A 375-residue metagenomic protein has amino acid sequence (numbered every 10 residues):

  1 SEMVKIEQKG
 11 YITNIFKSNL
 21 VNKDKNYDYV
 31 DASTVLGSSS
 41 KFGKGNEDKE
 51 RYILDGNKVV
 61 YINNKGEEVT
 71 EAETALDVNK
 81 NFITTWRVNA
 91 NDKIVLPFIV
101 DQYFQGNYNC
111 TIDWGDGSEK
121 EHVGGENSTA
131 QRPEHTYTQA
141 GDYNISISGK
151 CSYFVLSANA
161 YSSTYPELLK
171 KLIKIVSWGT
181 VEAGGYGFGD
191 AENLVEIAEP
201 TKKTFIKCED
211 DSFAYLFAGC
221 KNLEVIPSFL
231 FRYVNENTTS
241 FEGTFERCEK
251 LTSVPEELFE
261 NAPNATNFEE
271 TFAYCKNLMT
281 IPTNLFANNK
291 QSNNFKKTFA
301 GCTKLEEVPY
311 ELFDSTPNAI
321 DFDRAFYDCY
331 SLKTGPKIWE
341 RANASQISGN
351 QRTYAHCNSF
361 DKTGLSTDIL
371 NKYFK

Functional and structural regions predicted by a protein language model:
S1-V35, S39: Conserved hydrophobic/amphipathic alpha-helical signal-anchor segments
I12, K58, N109-T111: Conserved beta-strand and immediately adjacent loop positions that scaffold enzyme active sites
A32-N46, E50-Y52: Extracytoplasmic/periplasmic/luminal assembly and interaction segments in envelope/secretory/respiratory proteins
F42, Y52-I53, G66, L76: Intrinsically disordered, low-structural-confidence terminal and linker regions
G45, L54-D55, N63, W114: Acidic surface patches and DE-rich sequence motifs
E47-D48, L54-G56, F104-Y108: A short, compositionally biased
I53, V59-N63, E68-T70: Short linear proline/tyrosine/threonine-rich motifs used for host-factor recruitment and membrane trafficking/assembly
G66-K375: Negatively charged
